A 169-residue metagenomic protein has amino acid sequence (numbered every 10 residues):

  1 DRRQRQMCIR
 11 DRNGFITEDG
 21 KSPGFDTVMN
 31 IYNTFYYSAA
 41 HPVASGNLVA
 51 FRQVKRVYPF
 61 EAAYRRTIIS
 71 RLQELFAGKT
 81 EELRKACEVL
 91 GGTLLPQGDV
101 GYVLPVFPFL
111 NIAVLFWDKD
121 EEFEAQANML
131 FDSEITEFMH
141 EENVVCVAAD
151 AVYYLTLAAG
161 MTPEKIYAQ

Functional and structural regions predicted by a protein language model:
D1, V106-L110: A short, glycine/Asx- and small/polar-enriched loop/turn that sits immediately N-terminal to a beta-strand
D1-D11: Single conserved hydrophobic/aromatic residue that forms the stacking wall/gate of nucleotide- or nucleobase-binding
R12-E74: Long amphipathic alpha-helical segments with strong coiled-coil/leucine-zipper propensity
G20-S45, D132-Y167: Ampiphathic alpha-helical segments that act as solvent-exposed interaction surfaces
K55-V100: Negatively charged, low-complexity tracts enriched in Asp/Glu with abundant Ser/Thr
G101-P105: Short beta-strand segments that buttress and anchor functional surface loops
L115-E121: Short beta-strand micro-motifs enriched in acidic
D120, N128-E134: Low-complexity, glycine/alanine/valine/leucine- and proline-rich hydrophobic stretches
